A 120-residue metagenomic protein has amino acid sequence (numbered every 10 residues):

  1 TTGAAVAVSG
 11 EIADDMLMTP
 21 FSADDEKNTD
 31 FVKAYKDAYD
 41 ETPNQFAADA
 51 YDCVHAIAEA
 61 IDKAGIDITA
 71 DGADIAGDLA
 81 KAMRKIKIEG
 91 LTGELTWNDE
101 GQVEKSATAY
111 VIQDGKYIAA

Functional and structural regions predicted by a protein language model:
T1-A120: Extracytosolic ligand-binding ectodomains
